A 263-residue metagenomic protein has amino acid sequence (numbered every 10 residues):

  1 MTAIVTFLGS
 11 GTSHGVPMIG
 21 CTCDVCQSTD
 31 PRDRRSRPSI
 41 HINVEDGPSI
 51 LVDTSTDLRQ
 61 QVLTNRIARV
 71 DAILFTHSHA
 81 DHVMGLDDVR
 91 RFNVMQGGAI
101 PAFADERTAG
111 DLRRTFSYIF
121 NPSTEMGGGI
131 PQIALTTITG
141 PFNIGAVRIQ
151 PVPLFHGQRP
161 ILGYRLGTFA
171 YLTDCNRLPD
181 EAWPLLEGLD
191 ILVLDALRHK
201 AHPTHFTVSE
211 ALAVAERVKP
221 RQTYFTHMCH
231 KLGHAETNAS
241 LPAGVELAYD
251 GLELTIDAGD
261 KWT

Functional and structural regions predicted by a protein language model:
M1-L172, E181, N238-W262: Binuclear metal-dependent hydrolase catalytic cores
G11, S55, N176, L197 (+1 more regions): Anionic group-transfer/hydrolysis microenvironments
D33, S55, C175, A201-V208: A conditional alpha-helix N-cap/helix-loop micro-motif detector
T139, P179-T263: Binuclear metal-ion centers of metallo-dependent hydrolases, dominated by the metallo-beta-lactamase
P151-V152, L172-D174, L194, F225-T226: Thr-Gly-centered strand-to-loop micro-motif
